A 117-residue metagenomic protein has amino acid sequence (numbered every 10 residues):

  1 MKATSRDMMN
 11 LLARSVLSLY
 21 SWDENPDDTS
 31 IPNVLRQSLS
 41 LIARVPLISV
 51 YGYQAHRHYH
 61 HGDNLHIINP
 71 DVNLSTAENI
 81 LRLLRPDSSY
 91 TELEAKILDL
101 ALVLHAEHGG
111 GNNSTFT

Functional and structural regions predicted by a protein language model:
M1-T117: Hydrophobic alpha-helical bundle cores within soluble ligand-binding/oligomerization subdomains
